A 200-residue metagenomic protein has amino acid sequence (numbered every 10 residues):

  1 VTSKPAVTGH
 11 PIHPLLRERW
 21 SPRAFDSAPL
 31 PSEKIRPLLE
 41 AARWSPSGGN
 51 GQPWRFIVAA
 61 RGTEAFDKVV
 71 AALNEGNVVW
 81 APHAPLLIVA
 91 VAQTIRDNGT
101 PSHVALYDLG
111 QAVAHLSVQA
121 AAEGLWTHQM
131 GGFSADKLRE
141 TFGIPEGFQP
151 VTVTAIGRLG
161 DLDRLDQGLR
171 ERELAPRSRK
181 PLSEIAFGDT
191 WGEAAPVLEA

Functional and structural regions predicted by a protein language model:
V1-A200: Acidic, surface-exposed loops and disordered segments
